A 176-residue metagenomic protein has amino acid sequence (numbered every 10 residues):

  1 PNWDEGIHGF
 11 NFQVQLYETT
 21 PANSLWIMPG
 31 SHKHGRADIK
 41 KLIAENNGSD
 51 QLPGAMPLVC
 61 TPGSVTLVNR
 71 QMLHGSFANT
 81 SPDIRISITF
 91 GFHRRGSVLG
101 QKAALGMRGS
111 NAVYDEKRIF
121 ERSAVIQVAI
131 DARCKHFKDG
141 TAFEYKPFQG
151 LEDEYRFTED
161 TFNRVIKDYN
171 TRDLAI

Functional and structural regions predicted by a protein language model:
P1-P62, G75-I84, F90-A104, R108 (+1 more regions): Non-heme Fe(II) oxygenase catalytic core, chiefly the N-lobe of the double-stranded beta-helix
M72-L73, F77-I176: Non-heme Fe(II)/2-oxoglutarate
